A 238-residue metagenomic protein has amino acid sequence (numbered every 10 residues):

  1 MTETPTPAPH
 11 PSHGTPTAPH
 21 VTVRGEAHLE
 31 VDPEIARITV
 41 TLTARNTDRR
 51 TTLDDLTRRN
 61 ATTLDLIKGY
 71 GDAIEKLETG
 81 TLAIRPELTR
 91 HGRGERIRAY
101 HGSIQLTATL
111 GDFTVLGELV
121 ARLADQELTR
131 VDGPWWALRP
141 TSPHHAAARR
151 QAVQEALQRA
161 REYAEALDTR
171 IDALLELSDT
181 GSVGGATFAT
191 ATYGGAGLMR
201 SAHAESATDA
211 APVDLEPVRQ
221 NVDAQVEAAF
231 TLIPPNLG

Functional and structural regions predicted by a protein language model:
M1-D132, A137-G238: Short, charge-dense linear interaction motifs
